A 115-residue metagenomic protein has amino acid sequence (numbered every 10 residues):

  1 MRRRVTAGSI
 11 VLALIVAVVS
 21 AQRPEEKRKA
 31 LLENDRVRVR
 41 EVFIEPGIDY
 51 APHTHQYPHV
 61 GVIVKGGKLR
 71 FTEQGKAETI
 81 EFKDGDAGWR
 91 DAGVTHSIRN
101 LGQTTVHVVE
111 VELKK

Functional and structural regions predicted by a protein language model:
M1-R4: Positively charged n-region of N-terminal signal peptides that target proteins for export
G8-A17: Bacterial N-terminal signal peptides
E26-P52, Q56-G61, E110-V111: A short glycine-rich, His/Asp/Glu-containing loop-to-beta-strand
D49-Y50, G67-F71, A87: Short beta-strand segments in beta-sandwich/barrel cores
Q56-G75: Glycine- and acidic-residue-biased ligand/ion/polar-headgroup-sensing regions
P58, G66, G93-K114: Ligand-binding loop in jelly-roll beta-barrel domains
K76-A92: Short acidic-glycine-tyrosine-enriched beta hairpin
